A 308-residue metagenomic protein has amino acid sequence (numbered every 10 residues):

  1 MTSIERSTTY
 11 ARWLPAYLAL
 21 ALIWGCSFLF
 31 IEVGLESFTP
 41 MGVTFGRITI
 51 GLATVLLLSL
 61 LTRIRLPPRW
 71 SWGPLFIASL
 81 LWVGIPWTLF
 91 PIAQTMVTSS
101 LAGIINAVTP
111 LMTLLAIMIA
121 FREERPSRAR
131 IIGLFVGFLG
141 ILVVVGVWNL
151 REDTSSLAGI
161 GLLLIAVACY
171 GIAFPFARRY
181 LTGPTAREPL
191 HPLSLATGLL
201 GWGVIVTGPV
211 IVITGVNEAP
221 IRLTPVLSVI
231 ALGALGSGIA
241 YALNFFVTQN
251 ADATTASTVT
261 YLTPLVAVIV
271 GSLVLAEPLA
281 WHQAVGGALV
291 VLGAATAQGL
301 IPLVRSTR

Functional and structural regions predicted by a protein language model:
M1-G42, I92, E152-P184, G203-V206 (+1 more regions): Glycine-/small-residue-enriched transmembrane alpha-helix faces in small-molecule transporters and effluxers
I4, C26, F30-V33, S37 (+5 more regions): Membrane-interface helix-cap regions at the ends of transmembrane helices in multi-pass membrane proteins
T9-L14, E36-M41, F45, P67-G73 (+4 more regions): Juxtamembrane helix-entry segments on the extracytoplasmic side of multipass membrane proteins
I23, S27-I31, L56-N106, V143 (+1 more regions): Specific transmembrane alpha-helical segments of multi-pass solute transporters/efflux pumps, especially DMT/EamA
G42-A53, W82, W87-A129, A166 (+1 more regions): Specific alpha-helical transmembrane segments that line the substrate/conduction pathway and gating interfaces
G46, V83, A102-V108, F176-I205 (+2 more regions): Helix-helix packing/entry segments at the starts of transmembrane helices
V55, F76, A116, R128-W148 (+3 more regions): Hydrophobic transmembrane alpha-helices of multi-pass small-molecule transport proteins
V55, T113-L115, I119, R151-G215 (+2 more regions): Transmembrane alpha-helical segments that form core, pore/gating elements of small-molecule transporters/exporters
